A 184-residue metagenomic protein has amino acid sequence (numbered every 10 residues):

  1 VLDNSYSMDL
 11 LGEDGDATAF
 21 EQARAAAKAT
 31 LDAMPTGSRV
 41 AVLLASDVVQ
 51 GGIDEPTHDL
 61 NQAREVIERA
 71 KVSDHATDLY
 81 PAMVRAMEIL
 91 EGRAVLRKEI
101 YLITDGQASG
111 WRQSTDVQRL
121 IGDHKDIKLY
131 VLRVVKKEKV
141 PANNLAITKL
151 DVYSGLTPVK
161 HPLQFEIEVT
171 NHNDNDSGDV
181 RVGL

Functional and structural regions predicted by a protein language model:
V1-L184: N-linked glycosylation sequons
